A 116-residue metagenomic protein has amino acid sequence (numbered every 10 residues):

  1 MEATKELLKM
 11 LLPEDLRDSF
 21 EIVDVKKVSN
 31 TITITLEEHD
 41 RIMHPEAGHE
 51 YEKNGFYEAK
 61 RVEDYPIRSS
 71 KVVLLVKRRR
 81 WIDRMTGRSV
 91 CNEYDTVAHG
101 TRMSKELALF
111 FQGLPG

Functional and structural regions predicted by a protein language model:
M1-E2, E6-L8, P13-E14, G55-F56 (+3 more regions): Mixed-charge, polar/low-complexity N-terminal
E2-E21, K27-T33, E38-R41, E106: Long C-terminal interaction/binding lobes of large macromolecular proteins
R17, V23-T33, E58-V72: Short Cys/His-rich Zn2+-coordinating modules
F20, F56, F110-F111: Phenylalanine-focused residue identity feature
D40-I42, Y51, S89-V90: Short, surface-exposed beta-strand-loop junctions and turns on beta-sheet-rich folds
P45, R61-G116: Short, positively charged, Gly/Tyr-enriched micro-motifs that form contact patches at catalytic or ligand/partner
E46-K53, Y57: Short Gly/aromatic-enriched secondary-structure transition segments
